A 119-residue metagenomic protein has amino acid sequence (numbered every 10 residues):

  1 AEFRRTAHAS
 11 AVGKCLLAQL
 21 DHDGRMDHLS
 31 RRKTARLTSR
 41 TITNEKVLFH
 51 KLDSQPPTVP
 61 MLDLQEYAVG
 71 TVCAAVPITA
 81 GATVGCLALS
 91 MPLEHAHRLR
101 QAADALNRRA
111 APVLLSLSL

Functional and structural regions predicted by a protein language model:
A1-A9, A35-T41, A96: Allosteric regulatory "coupling" segments in signal-transduction proteins
A1-R31: Amphipathic alpha-helical effector-binding/dimerization core of metabolite-sensing transcriptional regulators
R5-A7, V47-L48, L106, L117-L119: Short C-terminal domain-edge/linker segments immediately following a structured domain
L17, D21, N107-S118: Short amphipathic alpha-helical signal-transduction/dimerization elements
A18-D23, R31, A35, K51-T58: Short hydrophobic alpha-helical module
R25-R36, Q101, N107: Short alpha-helical "patches" and their helix-cap loops
R31-K46, S118: Short, charge-rich amphipathic segments
N44-P112: Extended hydrophobic
